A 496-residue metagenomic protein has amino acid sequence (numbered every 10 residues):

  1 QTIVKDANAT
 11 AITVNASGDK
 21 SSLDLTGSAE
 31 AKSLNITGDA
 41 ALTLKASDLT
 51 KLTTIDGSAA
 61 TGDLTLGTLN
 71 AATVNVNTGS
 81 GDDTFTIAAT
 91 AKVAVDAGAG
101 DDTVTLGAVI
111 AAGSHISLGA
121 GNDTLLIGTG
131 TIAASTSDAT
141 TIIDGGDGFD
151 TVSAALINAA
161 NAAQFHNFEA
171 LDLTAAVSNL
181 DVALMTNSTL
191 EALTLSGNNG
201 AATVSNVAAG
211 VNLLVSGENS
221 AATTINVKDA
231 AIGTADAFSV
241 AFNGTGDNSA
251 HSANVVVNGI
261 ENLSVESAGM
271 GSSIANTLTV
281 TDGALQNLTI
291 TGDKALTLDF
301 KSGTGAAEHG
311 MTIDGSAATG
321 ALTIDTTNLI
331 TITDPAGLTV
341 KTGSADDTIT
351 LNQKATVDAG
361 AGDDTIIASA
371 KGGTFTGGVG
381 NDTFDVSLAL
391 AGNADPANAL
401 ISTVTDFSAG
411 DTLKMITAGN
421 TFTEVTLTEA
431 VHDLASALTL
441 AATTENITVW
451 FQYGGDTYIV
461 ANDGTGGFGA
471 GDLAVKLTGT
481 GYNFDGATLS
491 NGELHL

Functional and structural regions predicted by a protein language model:
Q1-L496: Solvent-exposed, low-complexity segments and loops of surface/extracellular structural proteins
